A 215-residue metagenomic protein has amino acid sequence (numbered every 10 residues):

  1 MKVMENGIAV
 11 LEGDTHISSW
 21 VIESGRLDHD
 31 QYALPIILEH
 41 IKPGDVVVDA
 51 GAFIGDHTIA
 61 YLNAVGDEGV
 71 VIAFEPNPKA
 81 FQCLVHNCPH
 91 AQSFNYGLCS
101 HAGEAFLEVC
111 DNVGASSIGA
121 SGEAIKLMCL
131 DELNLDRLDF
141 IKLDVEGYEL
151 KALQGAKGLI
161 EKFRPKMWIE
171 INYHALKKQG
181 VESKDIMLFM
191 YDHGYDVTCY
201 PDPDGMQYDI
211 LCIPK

Functional and structural regions predicted by a protein language model:
M1-N87, D196-C199, D204-K215: S-adenosyl-L-methionine
M4-L34, H86, F94-D136: Glycine-rich adenosyl-binding loop in Rossmann-like folds that engage adenosine-containing cofactors
D30-A33, H57, K126, A152 (+1 more regions): Amphipathic coiled-coil/heptad-repeat helices and related helical stalk/stem segments that mediate oligomerization
V48, I72, F94, K126 (+1 more regions): Conserved Rossmann-like nucleotide-binding pocket used by diverse enzymes that bind dinucleotide cofactors
A52, L98-S100, V145, I171: Hydrophobic pocket-lining residues within nucleotide cofactor-binding pockets
D56, S100-A102, Y173-A175: Feature marks short, surface-exposed loop/turn motifs that line or immediately flank catalytic pockets and channel
Y61, L84, L107, A152-A156: Hydrophobic packing residues within well-ordered alpha-helices of enzyme cores
A91, D131-K215: Conserved acidic-Pro-Pro-aromatic motif
